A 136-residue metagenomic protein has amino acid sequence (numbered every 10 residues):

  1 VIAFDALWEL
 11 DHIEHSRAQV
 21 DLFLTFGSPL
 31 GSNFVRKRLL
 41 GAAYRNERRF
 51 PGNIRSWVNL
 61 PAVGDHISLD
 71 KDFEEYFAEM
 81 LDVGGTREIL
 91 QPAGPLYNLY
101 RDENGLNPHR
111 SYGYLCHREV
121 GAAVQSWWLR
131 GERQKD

Functional and structural regions predicted by a protein language model:
V1, G27: Catalytic nucleophile serine of serine hydrolases, specifically the conserved "nucleophile elbow" pentapeptide
A3-L7: Short helix immediately C-terminal to the catalytic nucleophile in hydrolase catalytic domains
W8-Q19: Conserved hydrolase catalytic core segment
H15, L22, S28-D136: Lipolytic serine-hydrolase domain surface
